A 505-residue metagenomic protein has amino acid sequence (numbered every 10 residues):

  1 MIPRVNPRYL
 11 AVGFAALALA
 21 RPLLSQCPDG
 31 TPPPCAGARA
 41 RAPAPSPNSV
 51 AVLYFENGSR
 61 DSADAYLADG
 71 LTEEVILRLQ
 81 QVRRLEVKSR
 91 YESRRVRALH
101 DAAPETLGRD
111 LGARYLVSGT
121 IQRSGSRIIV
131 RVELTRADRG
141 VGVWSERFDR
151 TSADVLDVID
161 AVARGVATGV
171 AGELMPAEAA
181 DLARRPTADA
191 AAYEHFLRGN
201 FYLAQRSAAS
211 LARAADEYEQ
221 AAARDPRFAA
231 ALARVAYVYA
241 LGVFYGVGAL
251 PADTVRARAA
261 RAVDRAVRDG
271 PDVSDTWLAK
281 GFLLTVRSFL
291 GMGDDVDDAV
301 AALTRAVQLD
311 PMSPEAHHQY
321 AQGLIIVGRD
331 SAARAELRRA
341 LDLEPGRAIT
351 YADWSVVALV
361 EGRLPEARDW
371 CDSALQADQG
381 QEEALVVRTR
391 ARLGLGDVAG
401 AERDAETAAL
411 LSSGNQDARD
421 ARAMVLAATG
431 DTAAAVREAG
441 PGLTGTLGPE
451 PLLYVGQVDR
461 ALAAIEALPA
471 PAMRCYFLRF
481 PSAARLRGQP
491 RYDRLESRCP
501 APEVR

Functional and structural regions predicted by a protein language model:
I2-L10: Bacterial N-terminal signal peptides that target proteins for export
A20-P22: N-terminal signal peptide c-region/cleavage motif recognized by signal peptidases
C27-P47, L71-D216: Catalytic-center loop of serine/cysteine hydrolases
N48-G58: Short beta-strand segments enriched in small/hydrophobic residues
D61-L71: Glycine- and acidic-residue-enriched helix-capping/strand-helix junction motifs
Q81-R84, Y115, R227, S482-R485 (+1 more regions): Glycine-centered tight turns that cap/initiate beta-strands
A192-G328, D342-V360, C475-R479: Short coil/linker segments at helix-helix boundaries
P251, D297-T304, H318, L324-R505: Alpha-helical protein-protein interaction modules
